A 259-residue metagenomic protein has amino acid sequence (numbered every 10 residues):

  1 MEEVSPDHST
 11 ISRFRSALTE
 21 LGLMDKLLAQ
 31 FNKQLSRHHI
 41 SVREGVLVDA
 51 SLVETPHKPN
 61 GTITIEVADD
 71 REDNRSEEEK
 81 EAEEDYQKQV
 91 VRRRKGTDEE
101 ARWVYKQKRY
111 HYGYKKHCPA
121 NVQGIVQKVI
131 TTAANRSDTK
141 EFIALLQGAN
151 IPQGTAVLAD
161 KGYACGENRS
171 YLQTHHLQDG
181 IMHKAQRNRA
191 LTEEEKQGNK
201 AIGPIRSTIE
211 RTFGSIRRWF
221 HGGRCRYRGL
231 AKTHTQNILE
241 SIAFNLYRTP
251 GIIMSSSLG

Functional and structural regions predicted by a protein language model:
E2-H175, L239: Polybasic low-complexity intrinsically disordered regions
A120-V122, H183-A185, F220: Short, small-residue-rich loop/turn micro-motifs
A133-A134, H183-R187: Short, acidic/turn-prone active-site loops that include or flank metal/cofactor- and phosphate-binding residues
K161, H183-K184, R211: Short secondary-structure boundary segments
G166, R187, R248-P250: Hydrophobic alpha-helical elements and their junctions with loops/disorder across both membrane and soluble proteins
S170, H176, E195-G259: Basic, amphipathic alpha-helical segments enriched in Lys/Arg and hydrophobic/aromatic residues
H175-H183: Short hydrophobic/aromatic-enriched beta-strand-loop microsegments
R187-E195: Short, charged, surface-exposed secondary-structure boundary motifs
